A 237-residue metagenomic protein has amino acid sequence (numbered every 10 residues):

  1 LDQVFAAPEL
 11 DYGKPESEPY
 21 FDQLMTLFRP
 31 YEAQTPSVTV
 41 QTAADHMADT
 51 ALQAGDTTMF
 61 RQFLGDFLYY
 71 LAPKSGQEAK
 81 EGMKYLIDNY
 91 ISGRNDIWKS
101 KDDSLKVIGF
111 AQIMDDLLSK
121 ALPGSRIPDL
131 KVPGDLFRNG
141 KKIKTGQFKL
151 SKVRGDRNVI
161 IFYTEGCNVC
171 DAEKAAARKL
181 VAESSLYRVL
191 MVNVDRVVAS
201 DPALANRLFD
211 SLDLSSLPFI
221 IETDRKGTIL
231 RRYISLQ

Functional and structural regions predicted by a protein language model:
L1-G140: Oxidative protein folding and maturation machinery
I127, R154-R157, L217-P218: Active-site lining segments that contact anionic ligands and/or coordinate catalytic metals
R138-R178: Short active-site neighborhood of thiol/selenol oxidoreductases, capturing the structured segment around
R154-N158, S185-R188, R225: Loop/turn elements at helix/coil->beta-strand transitions in domains of secreted/extracellular proteins
S185-A205: Thiol-based oxidoreductase modules, predominantly thioredoxin-like and allied folds used for disulfide exchange
S211-L214: Short loop/turn motifs at secondary-structure junctions and domain boundaries
S216-Q237: Non-catalytic, surface beta->alpha helical segment in thiol-disulfide oxidoreductase systems
